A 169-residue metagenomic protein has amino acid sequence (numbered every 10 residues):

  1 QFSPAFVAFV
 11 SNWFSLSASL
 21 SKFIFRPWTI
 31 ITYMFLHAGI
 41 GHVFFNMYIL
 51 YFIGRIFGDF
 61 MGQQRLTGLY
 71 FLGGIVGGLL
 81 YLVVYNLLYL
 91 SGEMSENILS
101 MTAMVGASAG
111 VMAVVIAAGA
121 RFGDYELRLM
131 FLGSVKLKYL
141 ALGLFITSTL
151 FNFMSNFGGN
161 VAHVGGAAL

Functional and structural regions predicted by a protein language model:
Q1-L169: A detector for small-residue-rich transmembrane helices and their helix-helix packing motifs
